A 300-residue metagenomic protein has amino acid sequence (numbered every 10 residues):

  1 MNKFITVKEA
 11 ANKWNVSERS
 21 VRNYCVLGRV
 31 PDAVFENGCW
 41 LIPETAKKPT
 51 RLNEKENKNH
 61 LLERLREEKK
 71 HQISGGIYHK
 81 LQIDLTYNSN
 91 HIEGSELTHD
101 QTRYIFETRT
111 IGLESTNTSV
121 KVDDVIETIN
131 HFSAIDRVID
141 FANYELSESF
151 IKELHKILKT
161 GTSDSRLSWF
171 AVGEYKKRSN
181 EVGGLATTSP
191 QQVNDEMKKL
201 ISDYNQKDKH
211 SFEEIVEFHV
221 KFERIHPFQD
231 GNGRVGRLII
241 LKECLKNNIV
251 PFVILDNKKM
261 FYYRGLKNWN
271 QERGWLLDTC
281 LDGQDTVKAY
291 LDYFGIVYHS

Functional and structural regions predicted by a protein language model:
M1-W14, E18-V30, F35-G38, E44-S300: FIC/Doc superfamily catalytic core
